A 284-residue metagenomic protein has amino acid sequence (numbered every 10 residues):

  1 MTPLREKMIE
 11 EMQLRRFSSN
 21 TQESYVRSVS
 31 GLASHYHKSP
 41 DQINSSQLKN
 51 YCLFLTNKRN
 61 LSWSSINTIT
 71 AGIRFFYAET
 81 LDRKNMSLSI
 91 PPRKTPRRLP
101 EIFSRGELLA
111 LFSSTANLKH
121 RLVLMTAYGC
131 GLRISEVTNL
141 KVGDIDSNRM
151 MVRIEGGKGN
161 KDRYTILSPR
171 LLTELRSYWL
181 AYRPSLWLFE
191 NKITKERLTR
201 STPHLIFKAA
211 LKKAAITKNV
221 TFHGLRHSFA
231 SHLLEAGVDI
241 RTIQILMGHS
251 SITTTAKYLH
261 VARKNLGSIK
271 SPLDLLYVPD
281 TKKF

Functional and structural regions predicted by a protein language model:
M1-F284: Conserved catalytic core of the tyrosine transesterase superfamily
